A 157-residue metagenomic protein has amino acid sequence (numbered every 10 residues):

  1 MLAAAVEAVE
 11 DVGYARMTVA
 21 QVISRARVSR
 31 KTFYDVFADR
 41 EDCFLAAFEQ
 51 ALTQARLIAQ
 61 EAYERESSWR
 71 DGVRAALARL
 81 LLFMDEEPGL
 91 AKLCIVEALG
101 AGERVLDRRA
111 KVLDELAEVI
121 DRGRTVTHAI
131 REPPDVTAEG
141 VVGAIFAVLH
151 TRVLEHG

Functional and structural regions predicted by a protein language model:
M1-V9, A55, L80: Short hydrophobic clusters on alpha-helical segments that form packing/core surfaces in small helical domains
A8-D42, A46: Helix-turn-helix
A8-V9, F37, D42-A51, C94 (+2 more regions): Alpha-helical DNA-contacting segments of helix-turn-helix folds
Y14, A55, L93-C94, I145-L149: Short, structured motif recognition centered on aromatic/hydrophobic residues
A46, Q60-G89, I130: Hydrophobic alpha-helical connector segments
A59-E66, C94-A98, R152-H156: Secondary-structure edge/capping motif, primarily at the C-terminal ends of alpha-helices and the immediately following
M84-E103, A117, D121-R124, H150: Amphipathic alpha-helical segments used for helix-helix packing
E103-H128, D135-A147: Amphipathic alpha-helical packing segments from all-alpha helical-bundle domains
